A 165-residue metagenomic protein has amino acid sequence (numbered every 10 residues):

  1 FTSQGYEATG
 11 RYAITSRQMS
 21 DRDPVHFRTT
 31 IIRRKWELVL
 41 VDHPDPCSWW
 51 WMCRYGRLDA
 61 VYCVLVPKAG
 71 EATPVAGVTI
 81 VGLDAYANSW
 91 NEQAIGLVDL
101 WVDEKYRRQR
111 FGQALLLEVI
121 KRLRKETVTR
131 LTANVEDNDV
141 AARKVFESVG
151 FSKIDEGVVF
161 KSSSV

Functional and structural regions predicted by a protein language model:
F1-G10, Q113, D137-D155: Conserved active-site alpha-helix within GNAT-family acetyltransferase domains
F1-I32, F160-S163: Acyl-donor-binding surface of acyltransferase catalytic domains
I32-C47: A short beta-loop-alpha structural element at the N-terminal edge of CoA-dependent acyl/N-acetyltransferase catalytic
W49-W101: A conserved beta-strand-loop-helix scaffold within acyl/acetyltransferase catalytic domains
V98, D103, R107, E136: Residue-level recognition of the GNAT/N-acetyltransferase active site
V102, R108-K125, R143-S148: Conserved acetyl-CoA-binding loop-helix of GNAT-fold acetyltransferases
L115, T132, F151-I154, F160: C-terminal, well-structured subdomains that either form a transmembrane helix-short loop-helix hairpin in multi-pass
L123-V135: Conserved GNAT acetyl-CoA-binding A-motif
